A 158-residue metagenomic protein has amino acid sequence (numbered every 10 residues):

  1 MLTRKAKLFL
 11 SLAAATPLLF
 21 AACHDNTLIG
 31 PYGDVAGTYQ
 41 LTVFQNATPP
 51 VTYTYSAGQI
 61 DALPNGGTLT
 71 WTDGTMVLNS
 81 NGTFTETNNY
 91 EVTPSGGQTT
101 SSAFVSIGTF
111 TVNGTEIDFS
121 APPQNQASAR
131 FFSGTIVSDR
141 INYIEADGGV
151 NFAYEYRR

Functional and structural regions predicted by a protein language model:
L2-A13: Bacterial N-terminal signal peptides that target proteins for export
L19-A22: C-terminal motif of bacterial Sec signal peptides marking the signal peptidase cleavage site
H24-R158: Lipid interaction determinants
